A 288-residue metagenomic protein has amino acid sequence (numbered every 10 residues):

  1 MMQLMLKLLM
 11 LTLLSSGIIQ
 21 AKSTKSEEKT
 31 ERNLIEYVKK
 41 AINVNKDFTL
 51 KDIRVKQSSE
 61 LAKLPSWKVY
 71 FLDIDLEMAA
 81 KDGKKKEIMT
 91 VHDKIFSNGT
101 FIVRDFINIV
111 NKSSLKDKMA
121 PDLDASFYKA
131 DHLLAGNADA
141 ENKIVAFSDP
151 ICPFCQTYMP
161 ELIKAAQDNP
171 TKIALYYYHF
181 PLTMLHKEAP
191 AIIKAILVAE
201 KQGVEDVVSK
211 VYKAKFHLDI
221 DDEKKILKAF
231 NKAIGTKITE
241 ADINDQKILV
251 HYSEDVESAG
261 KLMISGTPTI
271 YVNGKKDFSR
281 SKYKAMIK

Functional and structural regions predicted by a protein language model:
M2-L11: Sec-dependent signal peptide recognition, specifically the positively charged N-region followed immediately by
L11-Q20: Hydrophobic h-region of N-terminal signal peptides that target proteins for export in Gram-negative bacteria
K22-I35, K39, F71, L182-K288: Cysteine-centric redox/oxidoreductase cores and disulfide-bonded domains
F48-I88: Exposed beta-strand-loop-beta-strand "reactive/processing" segments of non-cytosolic proteins
K81-S114, H217-I220, V272-K288: Non-catalytic, surface beta->alpha helical segment in thiol-disulfide oxidoreductase systems
A125-N142: A short beta-strand-turn-helix
A138-P153, L175-H179: Short active-site neighborhood of thiol/selenol oxidoreductases, capturing the structured segment around
S148, Q156-D168: Typically the conserved alpha-helix immediately C-terminal to a functionally engaged Cys/Sec in thioredoxin-like
